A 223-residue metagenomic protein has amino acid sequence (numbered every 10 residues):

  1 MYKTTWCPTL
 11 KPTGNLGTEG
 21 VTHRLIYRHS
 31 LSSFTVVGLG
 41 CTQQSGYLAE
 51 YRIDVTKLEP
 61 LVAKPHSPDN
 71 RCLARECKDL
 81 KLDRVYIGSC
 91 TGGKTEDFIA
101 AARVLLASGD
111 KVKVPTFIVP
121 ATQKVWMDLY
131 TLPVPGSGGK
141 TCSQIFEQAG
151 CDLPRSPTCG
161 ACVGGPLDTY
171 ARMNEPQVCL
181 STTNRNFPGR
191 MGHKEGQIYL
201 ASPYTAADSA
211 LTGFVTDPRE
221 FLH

Functional and structural regions predicted by a protein language model:
M1-H223: Fe-S-dependent hydro-lyases/dehydratases of central metabolism
